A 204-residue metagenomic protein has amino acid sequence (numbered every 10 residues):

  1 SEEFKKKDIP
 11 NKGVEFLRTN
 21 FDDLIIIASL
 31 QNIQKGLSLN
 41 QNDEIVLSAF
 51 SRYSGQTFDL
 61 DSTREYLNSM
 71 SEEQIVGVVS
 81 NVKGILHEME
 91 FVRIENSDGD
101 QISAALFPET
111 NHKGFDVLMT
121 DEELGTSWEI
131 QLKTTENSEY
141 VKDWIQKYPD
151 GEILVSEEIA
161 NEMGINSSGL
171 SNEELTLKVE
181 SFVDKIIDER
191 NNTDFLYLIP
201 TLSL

Functional and structural regions predicted by a protein language model:
S1-K83: Interdomain/boundary linker segments immediately adjacent to catalytic/signaling cores
K5-K7, K12, K35, K83 (+6 more regions): Context-gated lysine
D59, S71, N137, S156-E157 (+1 more regions): Helix N-terminus capping/helix-initiation residues
T63-Y66, E73-Q146: Catalytic centers of nucleases
D100-I102, P149-G151, G169-L177: Structural alpha-beta junctions
W128-E129, Y148-E158: Hydrophobic beta-strand segments of well-ordered beta-sheets in folded domains
N161-E162: Long, low-complexity intrinsically disordered regions in eukaryotic proteins
N166-L204: Cytosolic-side membrane-insertion boundary helix
